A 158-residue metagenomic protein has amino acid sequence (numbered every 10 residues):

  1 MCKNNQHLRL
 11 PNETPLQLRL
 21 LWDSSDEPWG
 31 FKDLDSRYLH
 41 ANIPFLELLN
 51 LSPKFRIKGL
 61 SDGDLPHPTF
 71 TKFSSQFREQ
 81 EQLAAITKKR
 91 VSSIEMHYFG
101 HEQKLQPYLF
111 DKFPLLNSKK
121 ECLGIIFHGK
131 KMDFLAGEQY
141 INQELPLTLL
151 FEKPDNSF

Functional and structural regions predicted by a protein language model:
M1-E27, L123-F158: PAS-family sensory modules
E27, K32-L145: Sensory/regulatory domains in signal-transduction proteins
